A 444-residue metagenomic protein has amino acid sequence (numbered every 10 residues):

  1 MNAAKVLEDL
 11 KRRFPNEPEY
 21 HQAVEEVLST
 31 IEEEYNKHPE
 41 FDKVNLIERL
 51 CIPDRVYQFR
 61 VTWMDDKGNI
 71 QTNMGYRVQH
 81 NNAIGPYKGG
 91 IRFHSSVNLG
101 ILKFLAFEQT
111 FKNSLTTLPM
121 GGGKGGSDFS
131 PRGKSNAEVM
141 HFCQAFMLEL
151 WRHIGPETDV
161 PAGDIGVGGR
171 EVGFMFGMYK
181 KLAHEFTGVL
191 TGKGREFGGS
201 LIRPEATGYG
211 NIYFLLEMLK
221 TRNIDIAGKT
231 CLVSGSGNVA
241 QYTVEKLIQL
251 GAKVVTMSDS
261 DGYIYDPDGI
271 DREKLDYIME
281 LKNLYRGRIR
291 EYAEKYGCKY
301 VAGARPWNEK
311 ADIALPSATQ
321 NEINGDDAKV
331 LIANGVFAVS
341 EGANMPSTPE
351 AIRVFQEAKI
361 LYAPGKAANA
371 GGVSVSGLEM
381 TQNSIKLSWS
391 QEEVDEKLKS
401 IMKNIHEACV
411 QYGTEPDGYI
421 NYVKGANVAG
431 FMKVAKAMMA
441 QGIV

Functional and structural regions predicted by a protein language model:
M1-A23, M218, S317, I332-V444: Adenosine-phosphate binding glycine-rich loop
H21, K37-V44, T117, I154-G163 (+4 more regions): Flexible, glycine/charged-enriched surface loops at secondary-structure junctions
E40-Q71: Structured beta-strand/loop patches that form or line metal/cofactor-binding pockets in enzymes
F59-M120, K124, D128: Phosphate-interaction motifs
H94, N113-A227: Glycine/serine-rich phosphate-binding loop and adjoining beta1-alpha1 elements at the start of nucleotide-handling
T191-G194, G199-K310: Glycine-rich phosphate/diphosphate-binding loop of Rossmann-like nucleotide-binding domains
G262-Y362, A367: Rossmann-like adenosine-cofactor binding region
